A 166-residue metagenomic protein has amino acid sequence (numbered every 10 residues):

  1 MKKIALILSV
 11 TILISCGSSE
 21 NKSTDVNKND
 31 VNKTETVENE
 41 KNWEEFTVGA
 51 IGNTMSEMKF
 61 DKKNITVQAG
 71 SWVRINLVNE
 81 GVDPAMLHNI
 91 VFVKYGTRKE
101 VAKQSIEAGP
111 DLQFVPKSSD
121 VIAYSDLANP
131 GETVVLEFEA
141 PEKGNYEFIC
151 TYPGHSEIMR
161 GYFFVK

Functional and structural regions predicted by a protein language model:
M1-I4: Positively charged n-region of N-terminal signal peptides that target proteins for export
I12-S15: C-terminal motif of bacterial Sec signal peptides marking the signal peptidase cleavage site
G17-E20: Bacterial signal peptide processing site
T24-V48: Post-signal peptide N-terminal segment of mature Sec-exported envelope proteins
V26-D30, N76-A85, S119-K166: Extracellular/periplasmic metallocenter environments
E40-V73: N-terminal edge beta-strand
N53, W72, V78-V82, V93-T97 (+1 more regions): Solvent-exposed coil/turn segments that connect beta secondary-structure elements in extracytoplasmic/periplasmic
H88-S118: The feature marks short-to-medium sequence segments in extracytoplasmic or secretory-pathway proteins
